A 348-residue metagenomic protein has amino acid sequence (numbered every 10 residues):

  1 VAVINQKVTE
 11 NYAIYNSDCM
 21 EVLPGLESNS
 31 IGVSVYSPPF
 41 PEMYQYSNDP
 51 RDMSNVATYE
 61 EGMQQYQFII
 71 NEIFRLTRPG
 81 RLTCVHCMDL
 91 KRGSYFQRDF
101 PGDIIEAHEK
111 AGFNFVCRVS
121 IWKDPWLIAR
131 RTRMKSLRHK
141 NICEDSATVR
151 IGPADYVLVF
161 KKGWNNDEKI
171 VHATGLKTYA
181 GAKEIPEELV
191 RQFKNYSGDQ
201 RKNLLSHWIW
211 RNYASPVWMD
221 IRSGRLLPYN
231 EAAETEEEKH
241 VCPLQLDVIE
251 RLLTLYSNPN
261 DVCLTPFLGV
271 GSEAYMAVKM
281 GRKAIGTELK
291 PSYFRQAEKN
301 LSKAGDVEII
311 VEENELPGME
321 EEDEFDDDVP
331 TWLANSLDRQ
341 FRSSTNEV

Functional and structural regions predicted by a protein language model:
V1-Q296, A334-V348: Core catalytic lobe of class I
A2-T9, E298-E313: Short, conserved SAM-binding/catalytic segment of Class I S-adenosyl-L-methionine-dependent methyltransferases
N16-E21, N314-E322: Conserved SAM/SAH-binding loop
S136-L137, M280-G281, A304-D306, E312-E313 (+1 more regions): Short alpha-helix boundary/capping motifs
I170-G175, E308-G318: Short, flexible loop/turn segments with low-complexity composition
E308, E321, T345-E347: Polar low-complexity intrinsically disordered regions enriched in Ser/Thr and small residues
L316-A334: Conserved P-loop NTPase motor core of helicases/translocases
